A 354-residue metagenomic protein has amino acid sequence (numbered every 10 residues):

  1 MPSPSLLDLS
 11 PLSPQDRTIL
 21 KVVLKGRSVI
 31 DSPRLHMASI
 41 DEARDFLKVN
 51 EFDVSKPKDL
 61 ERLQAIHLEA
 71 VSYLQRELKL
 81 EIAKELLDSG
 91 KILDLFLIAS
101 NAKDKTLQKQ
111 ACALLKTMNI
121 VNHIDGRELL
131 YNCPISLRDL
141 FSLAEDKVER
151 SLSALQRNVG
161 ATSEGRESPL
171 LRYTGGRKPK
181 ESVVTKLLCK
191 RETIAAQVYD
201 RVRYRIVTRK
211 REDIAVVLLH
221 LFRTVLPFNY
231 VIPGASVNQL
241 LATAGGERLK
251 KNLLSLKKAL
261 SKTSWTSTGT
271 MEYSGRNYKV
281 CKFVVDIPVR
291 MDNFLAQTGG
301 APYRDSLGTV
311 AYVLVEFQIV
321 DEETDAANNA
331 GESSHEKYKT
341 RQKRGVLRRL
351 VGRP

Functional and structural regions predicted by a protein language model:
M1-V198, N329-E332, K337, K343-G345 (+1 more regions): Charge-rich, low-complexity segments
K190-P354: Long beta-strand-rich cores associated with HINT superfamily self-processing modules
